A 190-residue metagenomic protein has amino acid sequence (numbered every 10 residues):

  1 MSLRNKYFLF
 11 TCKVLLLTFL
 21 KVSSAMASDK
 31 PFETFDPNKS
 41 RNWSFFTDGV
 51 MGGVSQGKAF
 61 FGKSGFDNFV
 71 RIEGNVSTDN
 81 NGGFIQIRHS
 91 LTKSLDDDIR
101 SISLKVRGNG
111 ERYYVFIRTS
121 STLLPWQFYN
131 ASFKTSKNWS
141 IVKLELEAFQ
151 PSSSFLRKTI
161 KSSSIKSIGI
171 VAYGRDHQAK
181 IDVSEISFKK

Functional and structural regions predicted by a protein language model:
M1, L16, S152: Short regulatory "switch" loops immediately downstream of catalytic or recognition motifs within protein catalytic
S2-C12: Bacterial N-terminal signal peptides that target proteins for export
T11-K21: Bacterial N-terminal signal peptides
S23-K190: Beta-rich carbohydrate-recognition modules and glycan-binding surfaces
